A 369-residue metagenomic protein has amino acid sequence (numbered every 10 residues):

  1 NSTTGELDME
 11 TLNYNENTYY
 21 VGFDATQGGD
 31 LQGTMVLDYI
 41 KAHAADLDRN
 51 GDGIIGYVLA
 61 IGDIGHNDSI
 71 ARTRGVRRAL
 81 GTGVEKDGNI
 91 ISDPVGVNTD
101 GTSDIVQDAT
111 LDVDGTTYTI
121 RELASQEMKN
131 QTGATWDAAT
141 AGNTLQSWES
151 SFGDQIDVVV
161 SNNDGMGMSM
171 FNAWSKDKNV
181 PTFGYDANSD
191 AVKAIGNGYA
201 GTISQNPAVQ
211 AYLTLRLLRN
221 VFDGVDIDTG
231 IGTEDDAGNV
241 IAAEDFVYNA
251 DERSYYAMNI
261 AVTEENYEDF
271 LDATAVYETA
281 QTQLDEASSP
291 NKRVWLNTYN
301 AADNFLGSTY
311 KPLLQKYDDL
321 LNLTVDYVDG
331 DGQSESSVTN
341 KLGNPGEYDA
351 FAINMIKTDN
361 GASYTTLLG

Functional and structural regions predicted by a protein language model:
N1, V58-L59, G153-N163, V180-Y185 (+5 more regions): Periplasmic-binding protein-like
N1-Q27, D46-G56, N188-N197, T365-G369: Flexible loop/hinge segments that line or gate small-molecule binding clefts
Y19-D52, A71, A138-G142, A187-A191 (+2 more regions): Hydrophobic alpha-helical segments within soluble ligand-binding/sensing domains
G28-Q32, N67-R121, T140, S169 (+1 more regions): Short, solvent-exposed amphipathic alpha-helices that sit in or adjacent to ligand/effector-binding or catalytic
G53-G56, A60-I64, D68, P94-N98 (+3 more regions): Hinge/cleft segment of the Venus flytrap/periplasmic-binding protein
I61-I70, V158-D164, R293-L313, Y317-L320 (+2 more regions): Extracytoplasmic "Venus flytrap"
V76, N98-T102, Q107-K193, L314 (+1 more regions): Hydrophobic alpha-helical
D154-S161, N172-E244, Y256: Exported/periplasmic ABC-transporter solute-binding proteins
